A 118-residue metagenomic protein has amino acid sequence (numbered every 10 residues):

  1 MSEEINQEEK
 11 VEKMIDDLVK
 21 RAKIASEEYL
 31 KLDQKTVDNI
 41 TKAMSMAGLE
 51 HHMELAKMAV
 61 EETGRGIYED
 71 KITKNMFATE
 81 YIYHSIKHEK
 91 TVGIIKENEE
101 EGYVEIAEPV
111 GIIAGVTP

Functional and structural regions predicted by a protein language model:
M1-S2, I113: Contiguous N-terminal and early-domain "leader" segments and peripheral loops that mark the onset or edge of a domain
S2-E105: N-terminal Rossmann-like NAD(P)+-binding subdomain of aldehyde/semialdehyde dehydrogenases
V37, G111-I113: Buried hydrophobic positions in well-ordered alpha/beta secondary-structure cores of metabolic enzymes
E108: Replace "His-x-His-based motif
T117: C-terminal binding/interaction regions
